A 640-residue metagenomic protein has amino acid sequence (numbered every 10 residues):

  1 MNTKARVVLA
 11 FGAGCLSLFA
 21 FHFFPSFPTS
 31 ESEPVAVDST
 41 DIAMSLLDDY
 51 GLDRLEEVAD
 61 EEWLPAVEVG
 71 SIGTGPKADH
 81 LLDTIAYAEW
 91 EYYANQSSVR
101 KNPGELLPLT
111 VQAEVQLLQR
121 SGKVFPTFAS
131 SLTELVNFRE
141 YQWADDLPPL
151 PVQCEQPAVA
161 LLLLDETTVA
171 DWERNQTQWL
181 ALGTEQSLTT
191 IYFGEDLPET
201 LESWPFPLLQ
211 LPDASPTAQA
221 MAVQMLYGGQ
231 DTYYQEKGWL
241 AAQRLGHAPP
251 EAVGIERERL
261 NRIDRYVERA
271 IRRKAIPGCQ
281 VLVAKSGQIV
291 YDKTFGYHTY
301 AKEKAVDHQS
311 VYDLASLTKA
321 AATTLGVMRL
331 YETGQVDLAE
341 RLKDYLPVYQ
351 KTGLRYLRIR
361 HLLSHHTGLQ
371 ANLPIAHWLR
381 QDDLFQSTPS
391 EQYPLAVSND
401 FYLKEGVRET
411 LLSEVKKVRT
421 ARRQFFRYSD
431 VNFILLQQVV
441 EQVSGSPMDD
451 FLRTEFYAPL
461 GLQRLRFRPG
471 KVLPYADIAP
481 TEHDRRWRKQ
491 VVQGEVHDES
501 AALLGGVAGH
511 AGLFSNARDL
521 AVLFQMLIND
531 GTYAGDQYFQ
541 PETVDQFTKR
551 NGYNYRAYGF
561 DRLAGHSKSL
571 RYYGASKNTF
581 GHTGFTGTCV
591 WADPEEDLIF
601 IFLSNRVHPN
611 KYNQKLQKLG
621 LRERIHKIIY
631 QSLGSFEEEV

Functional and structural regions predicted by a protein language model:
N2-A252: Preference for extracellular/luminal or secreted protein segments
D79-D83, Q210-D213, P249-I255, V311-D313 (+4 more regions): Second-shell loop/turn segments in exported
Y93, S97, A129, V223 (+15 more regions): Extracytoplasmic/secreted envelope proteins and their assembly/folding machinery, especially bacterial periplasmic
P126, G535-Y612, I628, F636-V640: Conserved SxxK-family serine transpeptidase/carboxypeptidase catalytic domain of penicillin-binding proteins
L161-L162, T189-I191, Q280-L282, H361-L363 (+3 more regions): Structural recognition of the beta-strand scaffold that forms the well-ordered cores of secreted hydrolase catalytic
I255-L314, D337, D498, K611-Y612: Short, conserved catalytic-motif segment at the N-terminal edge
R262, R273-Q280, K302-H361, R419-N432 (+1 more regions): Short active-site loop at a secondary-structure junction that contains or immediately precedes the catalytic residue(s)
R355-T579: Short, surface-exposed loop or secondary-structure junction motifs that flank catalytic or metal-binding residues
